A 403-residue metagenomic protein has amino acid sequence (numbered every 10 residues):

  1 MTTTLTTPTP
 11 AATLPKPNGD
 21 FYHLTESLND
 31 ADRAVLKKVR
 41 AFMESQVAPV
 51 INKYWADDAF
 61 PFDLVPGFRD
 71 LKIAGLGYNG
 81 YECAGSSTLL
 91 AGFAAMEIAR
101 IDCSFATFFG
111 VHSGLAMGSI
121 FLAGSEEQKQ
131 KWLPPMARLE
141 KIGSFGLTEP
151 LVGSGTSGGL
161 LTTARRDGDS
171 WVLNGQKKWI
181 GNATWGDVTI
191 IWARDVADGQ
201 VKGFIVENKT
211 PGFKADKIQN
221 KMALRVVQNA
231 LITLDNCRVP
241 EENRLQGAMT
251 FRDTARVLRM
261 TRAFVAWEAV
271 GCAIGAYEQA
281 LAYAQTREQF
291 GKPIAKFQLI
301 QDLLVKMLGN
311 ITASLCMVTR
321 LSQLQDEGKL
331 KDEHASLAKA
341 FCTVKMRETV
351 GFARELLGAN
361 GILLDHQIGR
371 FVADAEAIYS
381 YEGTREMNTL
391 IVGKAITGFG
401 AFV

Functional and structural regions predicted by a protein language model:
M1-R100, V111, A123-Q128, P135 (+4 more regions): Alpha-helical interface subdomain recognition
T107-E127, T156: N-terminal glycine-rich flavin-associated loop
L139-T148: A short, Trp-centered hydrophobic/proline-enriched beta-strand micro-motif
S144, L161-T163, V188-W192, G203-I205 (+1 more regions): Conserved hydrophobic/aromatic beta-strand scaffold that supports enzyme active sites
L151-G155, W179-N182, R194-D195, K221-Q228: Short Gly/Pro-enriched turn/cap motifs at secondary-structure boundaries
G159, K209-P240: Flexible, small-/acidic-enriched active-site or ligand-binding loops
S170, N174-A215: A short core secondary-structure module
A230-R256: A short, charged helix-loop
